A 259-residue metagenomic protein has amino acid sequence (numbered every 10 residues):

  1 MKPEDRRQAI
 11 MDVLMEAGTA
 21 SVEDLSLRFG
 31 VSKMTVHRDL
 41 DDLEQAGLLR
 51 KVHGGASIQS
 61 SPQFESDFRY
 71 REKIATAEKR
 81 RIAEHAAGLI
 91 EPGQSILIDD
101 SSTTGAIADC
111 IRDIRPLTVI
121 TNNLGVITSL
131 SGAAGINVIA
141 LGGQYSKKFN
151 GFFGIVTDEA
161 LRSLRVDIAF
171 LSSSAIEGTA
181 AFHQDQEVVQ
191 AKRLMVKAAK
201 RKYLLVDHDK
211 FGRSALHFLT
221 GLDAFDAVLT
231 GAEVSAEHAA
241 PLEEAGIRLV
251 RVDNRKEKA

Functional and structural regions predicted by a protein language model:
K2-E23, G30, Q45, I127-A259: Conserved phosphate- and dinucleotide-binding cores of soluble alpha/beta proteins, encompassing both enzyme active
K2-E23, L27-L97, S101, A108-P116 (+3 more regions): HTH-adjacent hinge/linker in prokaryotic transcriptional regulators
S102-T104, S235: Gly/Ser/Thr-rich loops at beta-strand to alpha-helix junctions that form or flank small-molecule/cofactor-binding
